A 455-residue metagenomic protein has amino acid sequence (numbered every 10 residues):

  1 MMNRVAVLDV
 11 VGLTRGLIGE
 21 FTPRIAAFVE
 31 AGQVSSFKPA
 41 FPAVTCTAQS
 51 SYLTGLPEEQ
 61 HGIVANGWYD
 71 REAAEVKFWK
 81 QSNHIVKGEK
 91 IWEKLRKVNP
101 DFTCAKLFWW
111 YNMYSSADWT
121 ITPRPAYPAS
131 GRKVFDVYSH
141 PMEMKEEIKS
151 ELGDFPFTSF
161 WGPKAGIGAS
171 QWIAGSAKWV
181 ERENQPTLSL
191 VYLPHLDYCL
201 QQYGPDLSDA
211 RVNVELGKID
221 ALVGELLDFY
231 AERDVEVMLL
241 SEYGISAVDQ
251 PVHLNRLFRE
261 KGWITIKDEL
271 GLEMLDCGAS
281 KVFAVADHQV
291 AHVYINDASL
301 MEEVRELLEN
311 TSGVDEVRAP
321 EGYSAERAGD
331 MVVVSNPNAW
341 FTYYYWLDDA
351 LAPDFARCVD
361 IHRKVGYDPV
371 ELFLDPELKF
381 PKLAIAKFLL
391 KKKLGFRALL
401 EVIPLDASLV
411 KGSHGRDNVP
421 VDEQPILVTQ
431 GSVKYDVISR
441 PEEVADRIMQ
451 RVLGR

Functional and structural regions predicted by a protein language model:
R4-A6, P186-L190, E236, D330: Residue-level preference for the first positions of well-ordered beta-strands
A6-V7, R24, G217-R259, W263-I264 (+3 more regions): Metal-dependent active-site segment of extracytoplasmic phospho-/sulfohydrolases and closely related
G12-R15, P42-A43, E58, W109-Y114 (+4 more regions): Short, solvent-exposed loop/turn segments at secondary-structure junctions
G16-Q60, T103-A105: Short, structured active-site-proximal loop/turn typified by the sulfatase FGly-forming signature C/S-X-P-X-R
L56-D206, S280-V285, Q289-N296, L300-E316 (+5 more regions): His/Asp/Glu-rich, glycine-adjacent segments that coordinate divalent cations and/or stabilize oxyanion chemistry on
T122-S150, R211-A221, R256-L275: Acidic, His- and aromatic-enriched active-site or binding-groove loops in soluble protein domains that engage sugars
Y243-Q289, F341-Q424: Histidine-centered active-site microenvironments of extracellular/periplasmic hydrolases and transferases
Y435-A445, M449-V452: C-terminal helical/tail subdomains of lipid-metabolizing enzymes
